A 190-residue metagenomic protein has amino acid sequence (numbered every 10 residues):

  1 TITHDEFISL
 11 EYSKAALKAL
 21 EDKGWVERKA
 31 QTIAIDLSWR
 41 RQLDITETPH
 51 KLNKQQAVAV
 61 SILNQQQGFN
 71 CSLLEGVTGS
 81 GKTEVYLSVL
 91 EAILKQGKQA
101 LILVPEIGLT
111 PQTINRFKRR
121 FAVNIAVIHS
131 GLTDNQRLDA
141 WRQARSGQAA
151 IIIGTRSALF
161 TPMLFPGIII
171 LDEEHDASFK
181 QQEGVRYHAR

Functional and structural regions predicted by a protein language model:
T1-I152, L159-R190: Accessory, non-ATPase domains that flank or precede helicase/AAA+ motor cores in DNA-metabolism machines
